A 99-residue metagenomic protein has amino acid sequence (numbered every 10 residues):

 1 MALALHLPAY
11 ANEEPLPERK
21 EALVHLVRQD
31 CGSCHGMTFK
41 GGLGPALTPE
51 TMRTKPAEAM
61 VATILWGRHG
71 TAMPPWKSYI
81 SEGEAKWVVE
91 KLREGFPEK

Functional and structural regions predicted by a protein language model:
M1-L3: Sec-dependent N-terminal signal peptides
H6-L26, K99: Electrostatic cytochrome c docking/interface patches
A9-P17, T38-E50: His/Cys-centered metal/cofactor-coordination and adjacent catalytic loops
P17-K40, M60-W66: Sequence/structural segment immediately N-terminal to covalent heme-attachment motifs in c-type and related
Q29, P45, T71: Glycine-centered loop/turn positions within well-structured domains that cap or flank conserved ligand/cofactor-binding
P49-K99: Extracytoplasmic electron-transfer domains, predominantly the class I c-type cytochrome c fold
